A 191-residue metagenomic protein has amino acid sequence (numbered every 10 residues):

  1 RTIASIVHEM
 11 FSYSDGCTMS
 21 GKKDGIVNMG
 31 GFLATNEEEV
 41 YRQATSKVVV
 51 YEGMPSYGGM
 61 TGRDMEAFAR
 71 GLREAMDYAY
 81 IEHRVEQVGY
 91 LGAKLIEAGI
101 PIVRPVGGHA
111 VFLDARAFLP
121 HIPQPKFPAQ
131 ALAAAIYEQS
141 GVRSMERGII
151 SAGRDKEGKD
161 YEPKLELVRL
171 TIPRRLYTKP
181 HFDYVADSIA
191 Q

Functional and structural regions predicted by a protein language model:
R1-G99, P123: Conserved PLP-enzyme active-site core in the AAT-like
M19-S20, P55, E146, T171-I172 (+1 more regions): Thr-Gly-centered strand-to-loop micro-motif
N36-E38, E74-M76, A117, I172-T178: A generic structural motif
Y41-R42, P120-P128, R175-Y184: Short, conserved charged micro-motifs
Y51-E52, S140-V142, Q191: A common structural junction motif
S56-M65, R70-A134, E138-L165: Conserved small-domain helix->loop->beta segment predominantly found in fold-type I
S151-Q191: PLP-dependent enzyme catalytic core of the Aspartate aminotransferase-like
